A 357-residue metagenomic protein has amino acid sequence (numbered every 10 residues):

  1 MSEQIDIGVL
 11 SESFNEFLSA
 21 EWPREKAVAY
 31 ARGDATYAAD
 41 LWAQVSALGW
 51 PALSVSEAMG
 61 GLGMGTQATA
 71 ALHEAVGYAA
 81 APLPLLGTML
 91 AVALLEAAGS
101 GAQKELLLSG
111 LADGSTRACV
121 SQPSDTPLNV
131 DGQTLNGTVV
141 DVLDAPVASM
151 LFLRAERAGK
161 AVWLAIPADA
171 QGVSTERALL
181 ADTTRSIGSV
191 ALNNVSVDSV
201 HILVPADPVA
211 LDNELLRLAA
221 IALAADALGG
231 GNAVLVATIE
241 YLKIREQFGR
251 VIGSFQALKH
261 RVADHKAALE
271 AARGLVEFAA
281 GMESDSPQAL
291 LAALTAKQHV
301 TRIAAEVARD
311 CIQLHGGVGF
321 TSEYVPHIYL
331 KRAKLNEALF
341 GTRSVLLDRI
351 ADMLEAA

Functional and structural regions predicted by a protein language model:
M1-A79, G114, T134, E214-A357: Alpha-helical interface subdomain recognition
P82-G101: N-terminal glycine-rich flavin-associated loop
A91, G114-T116, V147-S149, K160 (+3 more regions): A generic structural signal for well-ordered coil/turn residues at beta-strand boundaries that shape enzyme active-site
L95, L107-S109, P127, V139-L143 (+3 more regions): A generic local secondary-structure boundary/capping motif
D113-P123: A short, Trp-centered hydrophobic/proline-enriched beta-strand micro-motif
S121, T138-S174: A short core secondary-structure module
D125-N136: Cytochrome P450 C-terminal beta-domain/meander region
D141-D144, P167-V204: Flexible, small-/acidic-enriched active-site or ligand-binding loops
